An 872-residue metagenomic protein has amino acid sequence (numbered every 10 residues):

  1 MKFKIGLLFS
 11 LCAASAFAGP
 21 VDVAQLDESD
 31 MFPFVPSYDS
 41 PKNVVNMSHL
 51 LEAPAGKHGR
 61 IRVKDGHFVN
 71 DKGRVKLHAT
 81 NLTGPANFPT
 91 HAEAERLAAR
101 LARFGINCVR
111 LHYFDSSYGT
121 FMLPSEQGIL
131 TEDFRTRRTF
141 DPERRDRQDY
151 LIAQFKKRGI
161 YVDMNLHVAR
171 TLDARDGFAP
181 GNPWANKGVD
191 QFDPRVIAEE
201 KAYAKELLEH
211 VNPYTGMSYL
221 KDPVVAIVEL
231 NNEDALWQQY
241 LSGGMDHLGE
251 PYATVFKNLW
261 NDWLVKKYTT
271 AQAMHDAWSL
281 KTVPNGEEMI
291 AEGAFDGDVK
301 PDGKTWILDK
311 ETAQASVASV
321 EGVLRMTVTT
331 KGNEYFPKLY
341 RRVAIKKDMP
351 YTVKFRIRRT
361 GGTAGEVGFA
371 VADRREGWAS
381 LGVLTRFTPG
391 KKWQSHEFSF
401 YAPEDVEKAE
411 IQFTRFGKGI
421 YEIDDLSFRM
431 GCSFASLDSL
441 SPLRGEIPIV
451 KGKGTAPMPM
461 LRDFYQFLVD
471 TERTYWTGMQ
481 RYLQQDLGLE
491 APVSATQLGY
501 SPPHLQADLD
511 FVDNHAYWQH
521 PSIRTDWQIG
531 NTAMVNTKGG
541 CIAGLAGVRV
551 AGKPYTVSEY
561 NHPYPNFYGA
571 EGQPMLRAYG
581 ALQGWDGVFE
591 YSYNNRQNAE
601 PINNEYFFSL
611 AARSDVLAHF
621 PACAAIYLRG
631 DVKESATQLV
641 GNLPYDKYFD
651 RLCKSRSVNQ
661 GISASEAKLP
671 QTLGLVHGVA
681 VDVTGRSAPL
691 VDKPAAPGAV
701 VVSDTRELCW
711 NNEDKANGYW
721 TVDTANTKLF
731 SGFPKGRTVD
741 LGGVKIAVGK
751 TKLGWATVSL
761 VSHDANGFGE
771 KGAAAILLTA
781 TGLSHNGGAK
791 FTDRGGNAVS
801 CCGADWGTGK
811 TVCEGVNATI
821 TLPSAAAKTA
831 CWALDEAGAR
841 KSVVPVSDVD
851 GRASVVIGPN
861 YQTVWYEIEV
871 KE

Functional and structural regions predicted by a protein language model:
K42, P54-E287, G362, G368-E397 (+3 more regions): Active-site mouth of glycoside hydrolases
E209, E472-S494, Y500-Q519, G530-A688 (+3 more regions): Catalytic-core region of carbohydrate-active enzymes that cleave or remodel glycosidic bonds
A291-V299, P337-G368, Q394-A402, D425-F428: Extra-cytoplasmic beta-strand recognition segments
A313-N333: Short carbohydrate-recognition loop motifs
T327-K347, T352, R375-L384: Secreted extracellular polysaccharide-interacting domains
L339-A344, G382-P389, S399-F400, G807-T811 (+1 more regions): Beta-strand-rich interaction surfaces with strong enrichment in secreted/lumenal proteins
A624-A625, K633-A833, D850: Long, low-hydrophobicity ectodomains and other hydrophilic envelope-associated domains
G851-E872: C-terminal beta-strand-rich structural cap/linker in extracellular carbohydrate-active enzymes
